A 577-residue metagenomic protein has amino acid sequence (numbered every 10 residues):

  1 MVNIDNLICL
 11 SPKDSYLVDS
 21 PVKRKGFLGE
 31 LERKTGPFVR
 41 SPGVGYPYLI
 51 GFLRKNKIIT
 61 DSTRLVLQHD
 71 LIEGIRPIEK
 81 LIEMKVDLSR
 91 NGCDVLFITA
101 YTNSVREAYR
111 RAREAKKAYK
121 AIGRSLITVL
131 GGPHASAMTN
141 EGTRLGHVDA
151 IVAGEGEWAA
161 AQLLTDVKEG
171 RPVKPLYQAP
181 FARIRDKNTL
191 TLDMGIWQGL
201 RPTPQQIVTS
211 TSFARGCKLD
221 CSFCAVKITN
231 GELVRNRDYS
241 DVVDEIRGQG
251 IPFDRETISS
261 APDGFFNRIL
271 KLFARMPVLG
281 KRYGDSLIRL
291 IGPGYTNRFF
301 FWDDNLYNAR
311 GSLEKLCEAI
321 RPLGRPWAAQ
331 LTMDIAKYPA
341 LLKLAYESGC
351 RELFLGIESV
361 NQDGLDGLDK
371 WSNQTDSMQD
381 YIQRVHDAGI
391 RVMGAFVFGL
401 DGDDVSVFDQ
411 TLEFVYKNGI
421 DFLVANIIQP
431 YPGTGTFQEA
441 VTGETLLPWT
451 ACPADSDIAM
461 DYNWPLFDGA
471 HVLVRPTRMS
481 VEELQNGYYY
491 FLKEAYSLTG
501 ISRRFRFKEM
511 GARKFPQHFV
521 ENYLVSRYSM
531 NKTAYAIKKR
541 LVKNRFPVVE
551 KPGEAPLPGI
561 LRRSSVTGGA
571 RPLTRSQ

Functional and structural regions predicted by a protein language model:
M1-G36, R54-R64, I78, I82-I98 (+5 more regions): Radical SAM enzyme core and accessory elements
M1-Y295: Acidic, low-complexity intrinsically disordered segments
S41, L192-M393, F398-L400, V405-D409 (+1 more regions): Radical SAM [4Fe-4S] cluster-binding motif and immediate context
K55, R90, K117, P322 (+3 more regions): Residues at the C-terminal ends
V129, V152, A328-Q330, M393 (+1 more regions): Structural detector of well-ordered beta-strand residues that form the stable sheet scaffold of enzyme domains
G142-A159, L344-L353, Q410-A425: Structural recognition of alpha->loop->beta junctions
L145-V148, K168-G170, A345-Y346, W371-N373 (+2 more regions): Short, hinge-like loop/turn segments at secondary-structure boundaries
R215, Q429-P430: AMP-binding (ANL) adenylation modules
